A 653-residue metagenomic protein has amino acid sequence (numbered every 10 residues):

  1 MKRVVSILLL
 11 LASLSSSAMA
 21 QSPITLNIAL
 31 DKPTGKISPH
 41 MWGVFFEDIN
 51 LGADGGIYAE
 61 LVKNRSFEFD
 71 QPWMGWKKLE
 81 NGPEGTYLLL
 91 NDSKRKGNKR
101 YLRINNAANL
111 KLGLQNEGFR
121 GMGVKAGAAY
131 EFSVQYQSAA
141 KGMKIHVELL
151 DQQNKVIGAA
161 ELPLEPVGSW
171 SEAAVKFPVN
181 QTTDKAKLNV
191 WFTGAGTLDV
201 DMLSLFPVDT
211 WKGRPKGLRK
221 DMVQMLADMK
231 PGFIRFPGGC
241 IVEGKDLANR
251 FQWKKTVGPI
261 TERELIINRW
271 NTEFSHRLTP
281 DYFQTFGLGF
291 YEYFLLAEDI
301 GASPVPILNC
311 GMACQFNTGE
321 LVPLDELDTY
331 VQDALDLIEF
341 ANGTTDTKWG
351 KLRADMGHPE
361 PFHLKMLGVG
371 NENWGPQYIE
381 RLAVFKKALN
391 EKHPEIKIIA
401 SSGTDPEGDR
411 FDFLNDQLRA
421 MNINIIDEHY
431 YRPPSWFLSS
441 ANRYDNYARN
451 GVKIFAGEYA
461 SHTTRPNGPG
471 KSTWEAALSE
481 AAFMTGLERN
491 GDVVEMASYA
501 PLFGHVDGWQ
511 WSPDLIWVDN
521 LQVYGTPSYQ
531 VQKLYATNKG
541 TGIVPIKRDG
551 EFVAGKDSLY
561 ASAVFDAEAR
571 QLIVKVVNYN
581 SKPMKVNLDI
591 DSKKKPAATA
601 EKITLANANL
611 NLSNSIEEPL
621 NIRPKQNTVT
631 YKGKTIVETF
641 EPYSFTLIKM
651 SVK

Functional and structural regions predicted by a protein language model:
M1-P23: Bacterial Sec-dependent N-terminal signal peptides
Q21-T285, S303, T318-D328, L335 (+10 more regions): Extracellular and organelle-lumenal recognition/adhesion modules and their flexible linkers in secreted
V44, V134, K230, A297 (+7 more regions): Conserved, mostly hydrophobic/aromatic
A126-A128, G542-Y579: Surface beta-strand/loop "capping" patches
Q135-A140, P178-N180, T537, V577-Y579 (+1 more regions): Solvent-exposed strand-to-loop "edge" motifs in beta-rich extracellular domains
A159-L162, S171-A174, P207-D209, P215-G217 (+5 more regions): Active-site cleft segment of glycoside hydrolase catalytic domains centered on the general acid/base Glu
K387-A388, P394-K397, N415-L418, I425-N538 (+3 more regions): Catalytic-core region of carbohydrate-active enzymes that cleave or remodel glycosidic bonds
Y579-K653: C-terminal beta-sandwich/jelly-roll accessory domains of carbohydrate-active enzymes
